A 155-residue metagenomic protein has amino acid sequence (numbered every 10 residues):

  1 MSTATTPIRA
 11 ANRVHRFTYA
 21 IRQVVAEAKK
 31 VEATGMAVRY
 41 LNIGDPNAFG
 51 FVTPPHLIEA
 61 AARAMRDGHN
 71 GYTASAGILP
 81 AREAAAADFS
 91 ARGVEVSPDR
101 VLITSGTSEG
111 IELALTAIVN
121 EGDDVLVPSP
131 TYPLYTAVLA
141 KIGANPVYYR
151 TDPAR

Functional and structural regions predicted by a protein language model:
T5-P7, V14-G106, L113: N-terminal small-domain helix-loop-helix segment of the aminotransferase-like
A10-A11, P128: Helix N-cap / beta->alpha transition motif
D45, L79, S108, Y132 (+1 more regions): Residue-level detector of flexible, active-site-proximal loop/helix-junction positions within diverse enzyme catalytic
G110-I111, Y135: Short, hydrophobic alpha-helical packing/hinge segments within bilobed ligand-binding/sensory domains
T116-R155: PLP-dependent aminotransferase-like
